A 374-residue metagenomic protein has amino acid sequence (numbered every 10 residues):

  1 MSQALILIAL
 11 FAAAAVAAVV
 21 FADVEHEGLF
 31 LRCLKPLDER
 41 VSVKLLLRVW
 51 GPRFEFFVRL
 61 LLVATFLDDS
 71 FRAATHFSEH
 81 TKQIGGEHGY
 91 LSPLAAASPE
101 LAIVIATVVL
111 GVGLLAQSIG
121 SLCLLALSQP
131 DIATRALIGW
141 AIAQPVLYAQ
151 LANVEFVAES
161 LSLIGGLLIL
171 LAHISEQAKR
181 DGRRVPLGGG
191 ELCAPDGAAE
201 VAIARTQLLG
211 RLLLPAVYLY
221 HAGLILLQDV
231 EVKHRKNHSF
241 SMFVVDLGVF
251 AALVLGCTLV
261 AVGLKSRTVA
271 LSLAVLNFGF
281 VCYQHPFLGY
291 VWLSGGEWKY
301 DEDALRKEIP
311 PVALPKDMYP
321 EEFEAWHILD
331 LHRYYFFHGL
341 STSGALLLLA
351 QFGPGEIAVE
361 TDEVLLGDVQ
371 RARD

Functional and structural regions predicted by a protein language model:
S2-I119, L125-L255, A261-D374: Extended, low-polarity transmembrane helix blocks
